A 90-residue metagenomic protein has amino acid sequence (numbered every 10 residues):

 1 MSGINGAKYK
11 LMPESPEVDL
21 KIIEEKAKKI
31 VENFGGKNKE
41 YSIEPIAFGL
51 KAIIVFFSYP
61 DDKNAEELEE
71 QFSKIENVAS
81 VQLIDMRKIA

Functional and structural regions predicted by a protein language model:
M1-A90: Long, contiguous binding/interaction regions
